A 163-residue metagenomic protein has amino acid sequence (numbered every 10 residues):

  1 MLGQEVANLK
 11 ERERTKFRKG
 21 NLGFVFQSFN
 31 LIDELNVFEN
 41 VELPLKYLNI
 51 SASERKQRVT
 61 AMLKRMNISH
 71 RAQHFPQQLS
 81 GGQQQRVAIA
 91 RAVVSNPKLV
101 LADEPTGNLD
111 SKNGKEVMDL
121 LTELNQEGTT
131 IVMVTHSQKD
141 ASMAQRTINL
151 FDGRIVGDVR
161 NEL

Functional and structural regions predicted by a protein language model:
M1-N149: ABC family nucleotide-binding domain
T147-V159: H-loop (His-switch) and adjacent beta-strand-loop-beta switch element of ABC-type ATPase nucleotide-binding domains
E162-L163: ABC ATPase nucleotide-binding domains
